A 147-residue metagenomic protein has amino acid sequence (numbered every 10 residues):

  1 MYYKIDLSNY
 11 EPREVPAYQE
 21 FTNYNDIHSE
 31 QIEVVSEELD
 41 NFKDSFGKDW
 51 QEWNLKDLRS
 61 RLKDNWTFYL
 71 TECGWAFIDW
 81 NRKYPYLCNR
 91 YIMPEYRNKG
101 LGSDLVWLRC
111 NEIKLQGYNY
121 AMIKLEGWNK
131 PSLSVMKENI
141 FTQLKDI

Functional and structural regions predicted by a protein language model:
M1-N23, I140-I147: C-terminal "cap" of GNAT-fold acetyltransferases
Y10-E52: Short amphipathic alpha-helix that is part of the acyltransferase structural core
Q31, E38, T67, A76-D79 (+3 more regions): Polar/charged side chains located within well-ordered beta-strands of beta-rich proteins
G47-M93: A conserved beta-strand-loop-helix scaffold within acyl/acetyltransferase catalytic domains
R90-N98, L125-E126: A short, internal acetyl-CoA/4′-phosphopantetheine-binding micro-motif in the GNAT/acyltransferase core
N98-L115, S134, E138: Conserved acetyl-CoA-binding loop-helix of GNAT-fold acetyltransferases
I113-L125: Conserved GNAT acetyl-CoA-binding A-motif
G127-K145: Conserved active-site alpha-helix within GNAT-family acetyltransferase domains
